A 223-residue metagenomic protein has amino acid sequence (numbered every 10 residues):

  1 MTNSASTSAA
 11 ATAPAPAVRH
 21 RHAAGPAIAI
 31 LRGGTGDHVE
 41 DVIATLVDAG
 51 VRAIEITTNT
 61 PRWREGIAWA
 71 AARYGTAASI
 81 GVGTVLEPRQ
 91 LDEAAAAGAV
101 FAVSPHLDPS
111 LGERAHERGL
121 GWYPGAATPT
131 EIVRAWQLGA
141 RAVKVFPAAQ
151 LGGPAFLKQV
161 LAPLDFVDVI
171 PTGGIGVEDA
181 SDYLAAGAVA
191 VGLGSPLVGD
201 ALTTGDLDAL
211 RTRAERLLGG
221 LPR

Functional and structural regions predicted by a protein language model:
M1-V100, E117, F166-V169, V177-E178 (+2 more regions): Conserved N-terminal beta1-alpha1 strand-loop-helix module at the mouth
H38, G66, R89-Q90, S110-L111 (+3 more regions): Short acidic active-site motifs
R52, V100, G121, R141 (+1 more regions): Residue-level detector of anion-binding/catalytic polar loops
T58, T84, P105-L107, A126-T128 (+3 more regions): Short secondary-structure boundary segments
F101-L111, K144-G153, A186-D208: Glycine-rich phosphate-binding active-site loops on the catalytic face of alpha/beta enzymes
S104-P105, G125, P129, L207-T212: Charged helix-capping and loop-helix junction motifs
D108-L151: Histidine/lysine/aspartate-rich catalytic loop segments that bind and position anionic ligands
V133-A186: A generic hydrophobic-segment detector
